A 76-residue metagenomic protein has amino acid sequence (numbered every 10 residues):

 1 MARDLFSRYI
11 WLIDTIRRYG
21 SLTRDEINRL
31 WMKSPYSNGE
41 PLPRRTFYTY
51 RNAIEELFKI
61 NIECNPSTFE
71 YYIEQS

Functional and structural regions predicted by a protein language model:
M1-S76: Short, basic/aromatic recognition patches that contact phosphate-bearing ligands
